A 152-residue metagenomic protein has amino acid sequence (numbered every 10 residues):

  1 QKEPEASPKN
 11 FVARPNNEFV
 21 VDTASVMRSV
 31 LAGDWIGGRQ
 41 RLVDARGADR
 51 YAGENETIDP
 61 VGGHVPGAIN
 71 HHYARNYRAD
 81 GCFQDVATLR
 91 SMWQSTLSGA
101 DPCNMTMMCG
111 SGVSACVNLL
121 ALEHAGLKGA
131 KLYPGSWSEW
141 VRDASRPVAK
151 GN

Functional and structural regions predicted by a protein language model:
Q1-R41, A45-N152: Rhodanese-like catalytic fold shared by cysteine-dependent sulfurtransferases and DSP/PTP-type phosphatases
